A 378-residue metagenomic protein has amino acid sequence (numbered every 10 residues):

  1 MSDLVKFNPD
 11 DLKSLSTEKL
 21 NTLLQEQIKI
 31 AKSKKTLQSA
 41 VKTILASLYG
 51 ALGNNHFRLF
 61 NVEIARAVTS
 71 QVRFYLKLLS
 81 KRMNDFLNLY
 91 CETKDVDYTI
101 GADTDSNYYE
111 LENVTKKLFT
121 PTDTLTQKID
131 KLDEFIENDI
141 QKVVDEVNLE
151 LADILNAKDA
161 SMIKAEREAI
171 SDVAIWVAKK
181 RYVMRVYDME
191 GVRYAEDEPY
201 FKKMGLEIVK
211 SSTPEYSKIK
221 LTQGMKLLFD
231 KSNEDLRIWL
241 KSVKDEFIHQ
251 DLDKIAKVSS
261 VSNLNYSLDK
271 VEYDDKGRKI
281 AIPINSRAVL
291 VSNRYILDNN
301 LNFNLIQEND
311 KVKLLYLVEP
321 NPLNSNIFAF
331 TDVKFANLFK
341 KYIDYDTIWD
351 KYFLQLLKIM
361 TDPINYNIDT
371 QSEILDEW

Functional and structural regions predicted by a protein language model:
M1-S33, L37-V41, T69-R73, K77-A102 (+1 more regions): DNA-dependent DNA polymerase catalytic subunits
A40-S47, A51: C-terminal reverse transcriptase regions that engage the nucleic-acid substrate
G53-S70: Gly-rich Lys/Arg/Thr-decorated short loops/hinges at beta-loop-alpha junctions or inter-strand turns that position
S106-Y109: Short beta-strand->loop micro-motif that forms the acidic, two-metal-ion catalytic signature in nucleotide-processing
